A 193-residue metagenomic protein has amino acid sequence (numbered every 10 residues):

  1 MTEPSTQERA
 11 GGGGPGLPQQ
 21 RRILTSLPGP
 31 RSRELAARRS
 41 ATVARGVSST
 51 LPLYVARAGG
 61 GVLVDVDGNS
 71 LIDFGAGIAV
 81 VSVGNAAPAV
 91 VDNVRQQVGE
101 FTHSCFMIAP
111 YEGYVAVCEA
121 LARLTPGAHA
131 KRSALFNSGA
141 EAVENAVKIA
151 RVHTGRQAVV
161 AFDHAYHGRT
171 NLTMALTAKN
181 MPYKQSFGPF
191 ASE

Functional and structural regions predicted by a protein language model:
E3, Q7, G12-R21, Y54-Q96: N-terminal "arm"/small-domain region of PLP-dependent enzymes with the aminotransferase-like
E3-G59, A109, Y114: Active-site-adjacent loop/helix segments that line or gate small-molecule/cofactor pockets in enzymes
P28, G60, V83-P88, F106 (+4 more regions): Short capping/connector residues at structural and topological boundaries
R39, V43-V47, V98-T102, A122-T125 (+1 more regions): Structural signal for hydrophobic packing residues in well-ordered secondary-structure cores of soluble enzyme domains
A44, A58, D73-G77, S82 (+3 more regions): Short glycine/serine/threonine-biased micro-segments
G77-A109, A116-A134: Glycine-rich phosphate-binding segment of PLP-dependent enzymes
E119-E193: PLP-dependent aspartate aminotransferase-fold enzymes
